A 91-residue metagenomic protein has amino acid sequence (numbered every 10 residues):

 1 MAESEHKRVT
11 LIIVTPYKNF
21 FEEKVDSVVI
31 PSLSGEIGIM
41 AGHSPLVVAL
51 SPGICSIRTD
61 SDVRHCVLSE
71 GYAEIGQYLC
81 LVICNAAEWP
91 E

Functional and structural regions predicted by a protein language model:
M1-I13: Extreme N-terminal tail/first-helix region
T10-E91: Compact, glycine-rich, soluble single-domain proteins
